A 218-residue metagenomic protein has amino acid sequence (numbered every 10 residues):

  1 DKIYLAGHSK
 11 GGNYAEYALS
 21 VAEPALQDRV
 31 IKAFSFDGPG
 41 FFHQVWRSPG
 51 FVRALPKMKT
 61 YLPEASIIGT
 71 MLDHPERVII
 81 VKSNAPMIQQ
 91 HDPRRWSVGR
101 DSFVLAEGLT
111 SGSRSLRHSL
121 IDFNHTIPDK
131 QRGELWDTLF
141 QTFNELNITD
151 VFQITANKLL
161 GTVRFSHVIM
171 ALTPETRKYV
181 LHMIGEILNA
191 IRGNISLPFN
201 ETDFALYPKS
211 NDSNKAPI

Functional and structural regions predicted by a protein language model:
D1-K2, A22-I218: Alpha/beta hydrolase fold serine-hydrolase catalytic domain that processes acyl esters and thioesters
A6-G11, A15: Gly/Ala-rich beta-loop-alpha elbow adjacent to hydrolase catalytic centers
A15-E16, Q44: Active-site-proximal flexible loops/turns
Y17-V21: Active-site signature of alpha/beta-hydrolase-fold catalytic machinery across serine- and Asp/Cys-nucleophile hydrolases
